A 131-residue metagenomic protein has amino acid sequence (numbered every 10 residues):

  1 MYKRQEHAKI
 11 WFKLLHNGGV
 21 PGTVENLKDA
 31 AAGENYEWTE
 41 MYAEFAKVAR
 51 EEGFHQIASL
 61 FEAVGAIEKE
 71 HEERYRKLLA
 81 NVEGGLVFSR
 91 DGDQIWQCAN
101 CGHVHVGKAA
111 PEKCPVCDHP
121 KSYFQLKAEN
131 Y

Functional and structural regions predicted by a protein language model:
K3-Y131: Non-heme di-metal
